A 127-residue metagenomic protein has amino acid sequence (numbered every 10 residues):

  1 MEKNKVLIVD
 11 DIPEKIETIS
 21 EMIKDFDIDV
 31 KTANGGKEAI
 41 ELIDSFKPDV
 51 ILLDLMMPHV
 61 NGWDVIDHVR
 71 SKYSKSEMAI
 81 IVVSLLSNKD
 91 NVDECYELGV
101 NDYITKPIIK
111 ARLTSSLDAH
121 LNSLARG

Functional and structural regions predicted by a protein language model:
P13-K31: Two-component/phosphorelay signaling modules centered on CheY-like receiver
S20, D64, S87-D102: Alpha4 helix (beta4-alpha4-beta5 surface) of REC/receiver domains from two-component response regulators
T32-E41, G62: Helix N-cap/capping motif at the beta->alpha junctions
E41, W63-S76: Short amphipathic alpha-helix used as the core "switch/output" element in two-component signaling
F46-L52: Active-site beta3 strand of CheY-like receiver
M57: Receiver (REC) domain active-site loop signature in two-component systems and cognate sites in sensor histidine kinases
I108-L117: C-terminal output helix
